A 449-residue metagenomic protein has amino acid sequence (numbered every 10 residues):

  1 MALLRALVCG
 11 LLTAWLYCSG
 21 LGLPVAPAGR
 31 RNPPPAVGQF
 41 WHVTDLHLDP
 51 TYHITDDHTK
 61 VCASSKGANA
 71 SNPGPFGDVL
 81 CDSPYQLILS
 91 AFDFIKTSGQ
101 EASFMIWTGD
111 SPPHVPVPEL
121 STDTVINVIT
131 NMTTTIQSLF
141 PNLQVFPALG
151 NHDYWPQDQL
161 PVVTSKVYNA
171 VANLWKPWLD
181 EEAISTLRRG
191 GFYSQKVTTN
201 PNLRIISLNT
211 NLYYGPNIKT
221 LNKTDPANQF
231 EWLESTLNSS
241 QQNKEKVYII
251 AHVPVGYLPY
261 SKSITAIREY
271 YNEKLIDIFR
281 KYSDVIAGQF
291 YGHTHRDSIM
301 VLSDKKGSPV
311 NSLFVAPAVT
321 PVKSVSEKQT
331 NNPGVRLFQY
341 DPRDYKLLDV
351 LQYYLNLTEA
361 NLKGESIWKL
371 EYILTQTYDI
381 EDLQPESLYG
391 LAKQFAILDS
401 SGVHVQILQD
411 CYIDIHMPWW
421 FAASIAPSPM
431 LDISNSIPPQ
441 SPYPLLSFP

Functional and structural regions predicted by a protein language model:
L3-G22: Cleavable N-terminal signal peptides of Sec/SRP-targeted secreted and luminal proteins
C18-W107, K166-S239, N243, R296-P449: Metal-dependent phosphoesterase/phosphodiesterase active-site architecture
H42-T44, S103-D110, P141-G150, Y248-H252 (+4 more regions): Active-site neighborhood of phospho(di)ester-bond hydrolases with catalytic His/Asp-centered motifs
P50-Y52, P113-P116, P147-D158, Y214-P216 (+3 more regions): Active-site environment of divalent metal-dependent phosphoester hydrolases
P84-L149: Long, well-ordered early-domain segments
G109-T134, Y154-V171, P259-I264, I299-K305: Metal-dependent catalytic neighborhoods of phosphoester/phosphodiester hydrolases
V125-L139, K166-S185, R268, N272-R280: Acidic, His- and aromatic-enriched active-site or binding-groove loops in soluble protein domains that engage sugars
G215-F230, N238-Y291: Active-site-proximal segments of metal-dependent phosphoesterases and phosphodiesterases across multiple
